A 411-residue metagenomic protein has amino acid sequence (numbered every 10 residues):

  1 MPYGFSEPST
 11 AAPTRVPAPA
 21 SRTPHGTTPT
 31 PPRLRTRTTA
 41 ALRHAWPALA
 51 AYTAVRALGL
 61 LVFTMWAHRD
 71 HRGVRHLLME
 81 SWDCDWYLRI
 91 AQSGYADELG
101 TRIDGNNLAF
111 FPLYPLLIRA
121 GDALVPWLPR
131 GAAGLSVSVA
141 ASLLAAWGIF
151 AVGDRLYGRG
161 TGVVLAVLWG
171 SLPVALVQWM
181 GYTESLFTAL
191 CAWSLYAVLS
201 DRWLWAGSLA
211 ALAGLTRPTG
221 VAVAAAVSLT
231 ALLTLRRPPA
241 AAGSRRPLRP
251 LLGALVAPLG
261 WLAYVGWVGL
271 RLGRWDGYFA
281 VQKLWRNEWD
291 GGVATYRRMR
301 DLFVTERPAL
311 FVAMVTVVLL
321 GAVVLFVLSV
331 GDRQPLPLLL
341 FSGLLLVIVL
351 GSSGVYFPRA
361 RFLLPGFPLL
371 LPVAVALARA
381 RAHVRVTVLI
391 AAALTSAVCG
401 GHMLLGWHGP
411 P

Functional and structural regions predicted by a protein language model:
V55-D70, V74, M79, A224-L229 (+3 more regions): Membrane-lumen/periplasm interface segments of specific transmembrane helices in polyprenyl phosphate-linked
W82-A96, D104-P126, G292-M299: Short hydrophobic/aromatic helix or loop-helix immediately within or flanking a transmembrane segment in polytopic
G105, P112, L116, L124-L144 (+1 more regions): Loop-to-helix entry region of an early transmembrane alpha helix in multi-pass inner-membrane enzymes
P129-A132, F150-S171, L336, L340: Transmembrane-helix signature of polytopic, membrane-embedded enzymes that assemble or transfer cell-envelope glycans
S136-L156, V323-V327: Transmembrane-helix motifs of polytopic, lipid-linked glycan transferases
V137-A140, Y157-G160, V164-Y196, W205 (+2 more regions): Multi-pass, polyprenyl lipid-linked donor-dependent membrane glycosyltransferases
S194-W205, R237, L377: Membrane-interface transmembrane helices that cradle and orient dolichyl/undecaprenyl
A254-P258, R379-P410: Signature aromatic-anchored transmembrane alpha helix within multi-pass, membrane-resident enzymes that catalyze glycan
